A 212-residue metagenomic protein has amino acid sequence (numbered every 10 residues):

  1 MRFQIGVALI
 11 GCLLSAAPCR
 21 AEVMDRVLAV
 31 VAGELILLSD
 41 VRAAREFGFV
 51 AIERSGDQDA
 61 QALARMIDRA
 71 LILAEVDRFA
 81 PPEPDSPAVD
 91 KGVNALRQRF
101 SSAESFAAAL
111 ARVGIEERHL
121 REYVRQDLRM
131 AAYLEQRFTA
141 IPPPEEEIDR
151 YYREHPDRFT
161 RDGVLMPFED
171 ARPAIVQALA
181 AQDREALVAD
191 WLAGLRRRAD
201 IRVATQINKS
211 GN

Functional and structural regions predicted by a protein language model:
Q4-A16: Bacterial N-terminal signal peptides
A17-A21: Sec/Tat signal peptide C-region and signal peptidase I cleavage site
M24-V27, D57-N212: Peptidyl-prolyl cis-trans isomerase
L28-D57: N-terminal targeting signals for Sec/Tat export/insertion, comprising classic cleavable signal peptides
